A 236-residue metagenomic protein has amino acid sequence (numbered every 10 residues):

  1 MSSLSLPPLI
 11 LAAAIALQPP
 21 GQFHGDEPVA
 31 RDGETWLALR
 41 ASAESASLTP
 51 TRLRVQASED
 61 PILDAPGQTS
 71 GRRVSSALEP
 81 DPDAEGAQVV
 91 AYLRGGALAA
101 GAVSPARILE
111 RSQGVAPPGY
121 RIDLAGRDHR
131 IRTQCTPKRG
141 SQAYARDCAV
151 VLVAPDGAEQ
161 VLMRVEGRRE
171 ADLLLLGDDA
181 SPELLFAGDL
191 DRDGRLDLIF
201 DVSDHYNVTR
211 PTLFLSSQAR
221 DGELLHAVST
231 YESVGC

Functional and structural regions predicted by a protein language model:
M1-Q113: N-terminal leader/presequence regions that precede the main folded/catalytic core
D83-D156: Extracellular-facing segments of soluble proteins and assemblies that are Gly/Ser/Thr-biased and enriched in aromatics
I131-R132, D191-V202: Acidic/hydrophobic-patterned starts of short beta strands in beta-sheet-rich repeat architectures
G140, D204-N207: Short glycine/acidic-enriched loop and turn motifs that connect beta-strands
A145-A149, Y206-L213: Structural motif
P155, V208-A227: Beta-propeller blade repeat segments, especially FG-GAP/WD-type strand-to-loop junctions in 6- to 7-bladed propeller
Q160-G177, Y231-C236: Surface-exposed loop and turn segments in beta-propeller and other repeat-based domains that flank or scaffold
P182-L190: Beta-propeller blade termini
